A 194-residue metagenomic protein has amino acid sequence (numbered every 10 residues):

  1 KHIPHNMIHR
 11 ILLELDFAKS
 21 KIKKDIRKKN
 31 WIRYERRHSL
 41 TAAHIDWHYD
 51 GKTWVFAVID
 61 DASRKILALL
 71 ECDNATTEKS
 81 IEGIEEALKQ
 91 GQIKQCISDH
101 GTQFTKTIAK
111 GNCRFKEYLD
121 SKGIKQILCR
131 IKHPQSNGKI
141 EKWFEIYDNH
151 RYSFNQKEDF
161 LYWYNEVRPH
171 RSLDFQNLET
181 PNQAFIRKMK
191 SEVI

Functional and structural regions predicted by a protein language model:
K1-H44, C113, T180-I186: Basic, flexible linker segments flanking DNA-binding modules in nucleic acid-interacting mobile-element proteins
I8, D46, V58, R64 (+8 more regions): Mobile genetic element proteins and their domesticated derivatives, centered on retroelements and DNA transposons
I11-L15, A87, Y118-K122: Alpha-helical structural signal in soluble globular domains
D25, I131-H133, N177: Residue-level "edge-of-site" marker
A42-L67, N74-E78: An active-site-proximal beta-strand-loop segment
G51, L69-Q95: Active-site beta-loop-alpha junctions of metal-dependent nucleic acid enzymes, especially the RNase H-like/DDE
S98, F104-N149, P181-Q183: RNase H-like two-metal-ion nuclease catalytic core shared by retroviral integrases and related mobile-element nucleases
K122, E145-I194: C-terminal domain-tail junction helix/linker
